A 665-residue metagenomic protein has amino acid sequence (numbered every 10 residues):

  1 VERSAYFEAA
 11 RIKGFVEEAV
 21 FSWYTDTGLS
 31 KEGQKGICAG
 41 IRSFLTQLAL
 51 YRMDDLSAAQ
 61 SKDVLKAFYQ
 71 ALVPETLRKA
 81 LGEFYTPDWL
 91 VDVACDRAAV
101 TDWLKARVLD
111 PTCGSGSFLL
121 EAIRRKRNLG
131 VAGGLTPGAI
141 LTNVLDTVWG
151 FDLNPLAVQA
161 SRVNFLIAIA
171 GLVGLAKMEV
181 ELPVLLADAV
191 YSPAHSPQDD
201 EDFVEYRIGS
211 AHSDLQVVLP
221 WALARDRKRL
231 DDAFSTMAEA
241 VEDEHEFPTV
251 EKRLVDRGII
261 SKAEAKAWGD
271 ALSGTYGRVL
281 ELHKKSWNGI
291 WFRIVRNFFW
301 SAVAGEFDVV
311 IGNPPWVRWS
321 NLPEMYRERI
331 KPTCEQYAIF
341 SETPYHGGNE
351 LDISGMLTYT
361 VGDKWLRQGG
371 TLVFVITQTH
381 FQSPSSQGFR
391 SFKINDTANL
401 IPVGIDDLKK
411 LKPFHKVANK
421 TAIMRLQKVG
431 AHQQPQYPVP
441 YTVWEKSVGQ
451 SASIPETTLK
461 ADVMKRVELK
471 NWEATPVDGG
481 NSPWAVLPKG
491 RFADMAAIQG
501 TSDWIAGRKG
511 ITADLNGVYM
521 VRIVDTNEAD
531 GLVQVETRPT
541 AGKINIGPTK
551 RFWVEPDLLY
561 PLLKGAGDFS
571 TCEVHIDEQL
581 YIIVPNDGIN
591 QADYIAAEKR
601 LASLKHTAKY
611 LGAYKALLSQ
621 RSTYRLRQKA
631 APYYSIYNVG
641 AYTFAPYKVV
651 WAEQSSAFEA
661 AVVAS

Functional and structural regions predicted by a protein language model:
V1-I123, T147, F151-L156, A187-A194 (+8 more regions): Preference for the N-terminal adenyl/adenosyl cofactor-binding alpha/beta module
T46-D55, A71-E83, W103-P111, T142-F151 (+6 more regions): Glycine- and acidic
S61-T76, G134-L141, L282-N288, Y326-I339 (+2 more regions): Active-site-adjacent bridging/hinge elements
L77, V93-R107, G274-I311, W319 (+3 more regions): Flexible, glycine/threonine-enriched loop-and-boundary segments that flank and lead into catalytic domains of large
D88-L90, L120, R127, L153-E181 (+6 more regions): Signature of N6-adenine DNA methyltransferases within the class I
D102-K105, C113, N143-T147, M178-E181 (+17 more regions): Short, well-ordered loop/turn elements at secondary-structure boundaries
L109, L120-V295, L322-P323, C334-A338 (+2 more regions): Class I S-adenosyl-L-methionine-dependent methyltransferase module
D478-S665: Polyanion-binding catalytic cores of nucleic-acid enzymes and NTP/SAM-utilizing transferases
